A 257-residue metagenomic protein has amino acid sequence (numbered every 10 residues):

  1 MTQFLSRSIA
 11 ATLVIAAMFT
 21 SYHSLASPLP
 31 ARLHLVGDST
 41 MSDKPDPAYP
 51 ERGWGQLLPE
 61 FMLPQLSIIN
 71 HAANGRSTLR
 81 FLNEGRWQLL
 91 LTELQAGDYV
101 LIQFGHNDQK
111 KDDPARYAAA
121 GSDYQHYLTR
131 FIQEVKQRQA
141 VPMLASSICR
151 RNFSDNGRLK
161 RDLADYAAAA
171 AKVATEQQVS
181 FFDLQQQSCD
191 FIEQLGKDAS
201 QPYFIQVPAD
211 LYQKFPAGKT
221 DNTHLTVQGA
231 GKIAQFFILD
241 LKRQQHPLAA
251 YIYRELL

Functional and structural regions predicted by a protein language model:
M1-A11: Bacterial N-terminal signal peptides that target proteins for export
F4, F19-Y22: Aromatic (phenylalanine/tyrosine) cluster motif
A10-T20: Bacterial N-terminal signal peptides
H23-A73, Q88-A96, V100: Serine-esterase "nucleophile elbow" of acetyl-processing enzymes
P28, G85-G231, Q235-L257: Alpha-helical cap/lid subdomain in secreted, periplasmic, or secretory-pathway luminal O-acyl-processing enzymes
G37, G53, A72-G75, G105 (+2 more regions): Glycine-centered flexibility sites
S39, R52, L79, R161-A164 (+1 more regions): Flexible, active-site-adjacent loop/turn segments at secondary-structure boundaries
S42-R52, A72-F81, K110-A119: Acidic/histidine-rich helix-loop elements that form or flank divalent-metal/phosphate-binding sites at the catalytic
